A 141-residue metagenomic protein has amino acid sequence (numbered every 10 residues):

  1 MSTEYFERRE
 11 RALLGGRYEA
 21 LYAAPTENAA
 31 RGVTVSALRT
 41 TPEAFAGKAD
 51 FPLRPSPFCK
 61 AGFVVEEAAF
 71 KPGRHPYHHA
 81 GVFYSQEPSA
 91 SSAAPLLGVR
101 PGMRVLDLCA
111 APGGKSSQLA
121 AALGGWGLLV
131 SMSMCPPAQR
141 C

Functional and structural regions predicted by a protein language model:
M1-C141: S-adenosylmethionine
